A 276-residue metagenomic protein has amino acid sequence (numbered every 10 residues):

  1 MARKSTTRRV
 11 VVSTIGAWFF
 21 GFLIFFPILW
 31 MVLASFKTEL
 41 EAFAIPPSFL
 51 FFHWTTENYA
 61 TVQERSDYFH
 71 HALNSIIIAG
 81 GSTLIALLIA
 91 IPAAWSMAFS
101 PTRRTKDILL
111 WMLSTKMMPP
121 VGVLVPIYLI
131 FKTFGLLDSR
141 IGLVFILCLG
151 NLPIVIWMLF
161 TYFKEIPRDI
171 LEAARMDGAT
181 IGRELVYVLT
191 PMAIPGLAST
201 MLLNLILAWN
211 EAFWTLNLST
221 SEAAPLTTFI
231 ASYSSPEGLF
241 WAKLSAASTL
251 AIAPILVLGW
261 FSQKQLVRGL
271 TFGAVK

Functional and structural regions predicted by a protein language model:
M1-K276: A hydrophobic, multi-pass inner-membrane permease signature
